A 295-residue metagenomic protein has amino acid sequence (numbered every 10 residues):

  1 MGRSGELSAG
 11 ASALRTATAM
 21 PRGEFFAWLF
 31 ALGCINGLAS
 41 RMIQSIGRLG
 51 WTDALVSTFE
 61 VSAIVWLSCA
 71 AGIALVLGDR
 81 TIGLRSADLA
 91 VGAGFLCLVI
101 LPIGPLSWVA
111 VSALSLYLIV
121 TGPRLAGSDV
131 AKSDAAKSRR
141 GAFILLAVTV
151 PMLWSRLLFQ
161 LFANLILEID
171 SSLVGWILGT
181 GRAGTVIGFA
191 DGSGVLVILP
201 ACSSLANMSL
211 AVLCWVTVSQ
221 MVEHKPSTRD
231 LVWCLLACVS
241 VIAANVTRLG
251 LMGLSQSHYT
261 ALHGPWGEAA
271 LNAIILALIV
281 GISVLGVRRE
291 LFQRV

Functional and structural regions predicted by a protein language model:
G2-V295: Hydrophobic N-terminal alpha-helices or hydrophobic patches in metabolic proteins across all domains of life
